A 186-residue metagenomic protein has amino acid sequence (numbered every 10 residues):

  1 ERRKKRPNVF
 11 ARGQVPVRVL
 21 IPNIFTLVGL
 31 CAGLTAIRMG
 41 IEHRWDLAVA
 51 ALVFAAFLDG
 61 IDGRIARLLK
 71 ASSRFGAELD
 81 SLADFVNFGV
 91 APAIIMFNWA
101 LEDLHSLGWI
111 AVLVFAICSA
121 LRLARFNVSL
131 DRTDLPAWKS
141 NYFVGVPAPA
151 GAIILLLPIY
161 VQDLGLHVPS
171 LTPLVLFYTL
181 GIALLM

Functional and structural regions predicted by a protein language model:
E1-F10, S140-M186: C-terminal membrane-associated helical module and adjoining short loops/tails
E1-G60: Topogenic membrane-insertion module of multi-pass membrane proteins
E1-R12, D62-S73, R125-N141: Cytosolic, membrane-interface loops and tails of multi-pass inner-membrane proteins
I21-T26, L68-F126, P158: Multi-pass membrane catalytic core of lipid/isoprenoid biosynthesis enzymes
C31, F57, I61, I65 (+2 more regions): Active-site His/Glu-centered metal-binding helix of metallohydrolases
T35-A50, V86, V90-L113, L156-V175: Helix-coil boundary and interhelical linker segments in multi-pass alpha-helical membrane proteins
L52-D59, V114-R122, I159, T179-M186: Alpha-helical transmembrane segments of multi-pass membrane proteins
L113-I153: Hydrophobic, well-structured mid-protein blocks that either form specific transmembrane helices
